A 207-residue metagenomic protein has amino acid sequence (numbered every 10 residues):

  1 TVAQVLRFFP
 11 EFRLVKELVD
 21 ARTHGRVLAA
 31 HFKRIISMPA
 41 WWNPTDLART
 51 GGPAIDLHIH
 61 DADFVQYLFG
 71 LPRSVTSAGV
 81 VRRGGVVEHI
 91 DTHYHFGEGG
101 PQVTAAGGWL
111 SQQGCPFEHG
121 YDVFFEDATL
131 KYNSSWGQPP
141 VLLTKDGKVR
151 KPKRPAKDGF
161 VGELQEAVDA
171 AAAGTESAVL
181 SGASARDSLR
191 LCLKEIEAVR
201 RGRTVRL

Functional and structural regions predicted by a protein language model:
L6-G84, G202: Predominantly a Rossmann-like dinucleotide-binding segment in NAD(P)-dependent oxidoreductases
P10, E118, G159-G162, L180: Residue-level signal for the nucleotide or nucleotide-sugar donor/cofactor binding architecture
V27, V75-S77, P152, A178-S181 (+1 more regions): Short, hydrophobic secondary-structure boundary micro-motifs
A40, Q113, P140: Glycine/Thr-rich phosphate-binding loops of Rossmann-like dinucleotide-binding domains
D56, A62-G137, L164-A171, T175: Contiguous beta-strand/loop segments that form the cofactor/metal-binding neighborhood of enzyme cores
E98, D169-L207: C-terminal helix-rich "cap/oligomerization" subdomain common to oxidoreductases
K153-Q165: Active-site loop of classical SDR/Rossmann-like NAD(P)-dependent oxidoreductases, centered on the catalytic Tyr-X3-Lys
